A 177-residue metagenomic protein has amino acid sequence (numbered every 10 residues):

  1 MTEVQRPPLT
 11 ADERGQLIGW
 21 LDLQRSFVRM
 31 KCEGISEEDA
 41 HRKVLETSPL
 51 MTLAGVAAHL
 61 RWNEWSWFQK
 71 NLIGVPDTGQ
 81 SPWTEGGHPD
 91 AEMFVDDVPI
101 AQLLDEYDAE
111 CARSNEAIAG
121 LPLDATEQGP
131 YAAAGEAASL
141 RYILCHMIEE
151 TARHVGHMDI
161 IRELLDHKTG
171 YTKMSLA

Functional and structural regions predicted by a protein language model:
V4-P7, R14, I18-E33, E37-D90 (+1 more regions): Short, contiguous alpha-helical
D12-L17, P99-A101: Active-site rim elements
H88-Y131, S139-E150: Acidic/histidine-rich alpha-helical segments that form the ligand environment of transition-metal centers
